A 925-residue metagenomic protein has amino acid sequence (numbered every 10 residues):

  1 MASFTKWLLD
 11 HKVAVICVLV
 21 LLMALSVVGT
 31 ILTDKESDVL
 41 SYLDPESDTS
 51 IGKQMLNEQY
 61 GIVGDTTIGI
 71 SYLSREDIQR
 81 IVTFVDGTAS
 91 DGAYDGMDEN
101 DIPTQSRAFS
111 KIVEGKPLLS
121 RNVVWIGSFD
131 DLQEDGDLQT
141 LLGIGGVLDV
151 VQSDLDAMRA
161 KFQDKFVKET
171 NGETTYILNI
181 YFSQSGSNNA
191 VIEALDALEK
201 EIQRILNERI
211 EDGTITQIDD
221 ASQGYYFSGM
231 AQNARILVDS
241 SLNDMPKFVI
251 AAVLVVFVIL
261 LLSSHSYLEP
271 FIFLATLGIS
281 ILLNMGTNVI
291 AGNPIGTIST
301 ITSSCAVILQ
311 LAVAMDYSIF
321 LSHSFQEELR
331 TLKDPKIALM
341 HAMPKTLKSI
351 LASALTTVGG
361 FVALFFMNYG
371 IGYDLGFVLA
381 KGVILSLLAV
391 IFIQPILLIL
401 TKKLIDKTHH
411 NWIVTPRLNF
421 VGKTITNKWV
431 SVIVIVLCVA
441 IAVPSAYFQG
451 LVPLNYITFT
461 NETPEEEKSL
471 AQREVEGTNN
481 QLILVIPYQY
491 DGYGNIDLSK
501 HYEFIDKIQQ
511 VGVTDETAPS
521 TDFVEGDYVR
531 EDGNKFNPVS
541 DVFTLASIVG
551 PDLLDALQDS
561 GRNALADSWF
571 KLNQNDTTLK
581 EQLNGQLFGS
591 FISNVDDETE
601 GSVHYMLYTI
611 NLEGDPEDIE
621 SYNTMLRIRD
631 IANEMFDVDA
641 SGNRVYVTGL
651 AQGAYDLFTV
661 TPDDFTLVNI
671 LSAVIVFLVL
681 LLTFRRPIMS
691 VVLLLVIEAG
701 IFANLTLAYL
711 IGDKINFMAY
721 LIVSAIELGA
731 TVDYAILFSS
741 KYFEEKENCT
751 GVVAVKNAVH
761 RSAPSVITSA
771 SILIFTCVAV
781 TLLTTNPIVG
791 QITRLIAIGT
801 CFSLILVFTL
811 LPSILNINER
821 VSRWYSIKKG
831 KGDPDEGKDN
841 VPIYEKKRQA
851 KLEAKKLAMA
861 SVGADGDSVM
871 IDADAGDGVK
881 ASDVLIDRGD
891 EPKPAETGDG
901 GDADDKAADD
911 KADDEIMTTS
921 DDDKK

Functional and structural regions predicted by a protein language model:
M1-S37, S41, G186-T458, D637-K925: Membrane-embedded transmembrane helical bundles of large multi-pass transporters/channels
P45-G64, S71-F227, L451, Y456-P687 (+1 more regions): Structured non-transmembrane domains adjacent to transmembrane bundles in polytopic membrane proteins
T67-I70, L321-S322, L484, F738: Short beta-strands and strand-loop turn motifs
